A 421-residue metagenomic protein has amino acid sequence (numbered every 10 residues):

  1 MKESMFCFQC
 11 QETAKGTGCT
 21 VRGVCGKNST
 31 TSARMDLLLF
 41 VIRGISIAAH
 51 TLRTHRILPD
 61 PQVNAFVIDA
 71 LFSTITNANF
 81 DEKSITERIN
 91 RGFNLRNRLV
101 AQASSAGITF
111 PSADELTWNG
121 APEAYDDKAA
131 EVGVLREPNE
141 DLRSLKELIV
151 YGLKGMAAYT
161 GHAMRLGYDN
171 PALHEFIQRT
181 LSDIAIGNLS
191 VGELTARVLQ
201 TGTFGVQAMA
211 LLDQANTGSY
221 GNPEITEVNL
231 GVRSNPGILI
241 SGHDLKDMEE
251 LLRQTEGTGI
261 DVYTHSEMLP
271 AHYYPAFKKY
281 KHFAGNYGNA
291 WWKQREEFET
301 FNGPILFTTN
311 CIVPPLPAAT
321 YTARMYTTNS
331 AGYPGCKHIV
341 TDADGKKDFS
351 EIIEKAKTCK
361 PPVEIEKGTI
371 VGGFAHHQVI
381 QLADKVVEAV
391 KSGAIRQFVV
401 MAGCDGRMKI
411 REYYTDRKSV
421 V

Functional and structural regions predicted by a protein language model:
K2-Y220, T226-N235, L239, G259 (+2 more regions): Long, compositionally biased, glycine/small-hydrophobic-enriched stretches that function as flexible linkers, tethers
T20-V21, E250-R253, Y273-Y280, N310 (+2 more regions): Short acidic, glycine/serine/threonine-rich loops at helix termini
P61, A65, I240-M248, E267-A271 (+3 more regions): Gly/Ser/Thr-rich loops at beta-strand to alpha-helix junctions that form or flank small-molecule/cofactor-binding
G237-G242, D247-G257, V262, W291: Core alpha-helical transmembrane segments of integral membrane proteins
H282-L316, T322-A323, N329: Phosphate/diphosphate-binding loops
T309-V313, P317-Q381: Active-site cores of enzymes that catalyze phosphoryl transfer or operate on phosphate-rich substrates
A383-Q397: Alpha/propeptide regions of enzymes that mature by internal proteolysis
K418-V421: Conserved small/polar residues in nucleotide/adenosyl-binding loops
